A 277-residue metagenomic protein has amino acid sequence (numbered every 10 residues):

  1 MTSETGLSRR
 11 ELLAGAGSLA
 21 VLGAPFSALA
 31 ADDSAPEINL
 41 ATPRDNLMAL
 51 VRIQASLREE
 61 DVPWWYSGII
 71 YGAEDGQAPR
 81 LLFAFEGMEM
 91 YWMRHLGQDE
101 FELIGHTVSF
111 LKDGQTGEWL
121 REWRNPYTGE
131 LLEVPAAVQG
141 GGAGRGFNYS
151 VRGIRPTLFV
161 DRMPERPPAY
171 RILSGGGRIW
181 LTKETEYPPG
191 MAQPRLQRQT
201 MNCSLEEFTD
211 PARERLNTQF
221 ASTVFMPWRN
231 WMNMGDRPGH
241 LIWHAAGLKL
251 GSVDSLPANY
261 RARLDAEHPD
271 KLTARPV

Functional and structural regions predicted by a protein language model:
T2-A20: N-terminal secretory signal peptides and thylakoid transit peptides that target proteins across membranes
G6, F26-S56: C-terminal segment of N-terminal export signals and the immediately downstream linker at the start of the mature
P43-A55, V62-Q98: Short, solvent-exposed loop/hinge segments that bridge or flank secondary-structure elements
E60-Y71, E100-S109, S174-E186, R215-M226: Short, hydrophobic/proline-enriched secondary-structure or compact coil segments at domain edges
G76-E207: Predominantly extracellular/secreted and cell-surface proteins with exposed, flexible low-complexity segments
Q199-S222: Mature extracytoplasmic/lumenal regions of exported proteins
S222-V277: Edge beta-strand at a domain terminus
